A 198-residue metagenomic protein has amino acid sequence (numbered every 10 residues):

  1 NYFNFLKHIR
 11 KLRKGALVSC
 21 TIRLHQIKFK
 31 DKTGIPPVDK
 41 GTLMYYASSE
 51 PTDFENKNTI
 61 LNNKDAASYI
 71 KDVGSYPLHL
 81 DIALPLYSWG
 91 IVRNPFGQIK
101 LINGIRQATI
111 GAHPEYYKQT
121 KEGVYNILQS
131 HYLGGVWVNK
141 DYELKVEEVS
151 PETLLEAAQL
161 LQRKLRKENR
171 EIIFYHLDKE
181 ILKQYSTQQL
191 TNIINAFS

Functional and structural regions predicted by a protein language model:
N1, I172: Active-site groove signature of glycoside hydrolases
F3-A108: Substrate-binding surface in catalytic domains of secreted glycosidases
F3-R10, N63-K71, L154-Q162, T187-N195: Generic structural signal for well-ordered alpha-helices, preferentially at hydrophobic/aromatic core positions
R23, N62-N63, S150, K183-Q188: Alpha-helix initiation/capping motif
H25-K32, S150-K164: Short, acidic/polar
I82-Y87, L161-E168, F174-L177: Catalytic grooves of carbohydrate-active enzymes
V92-A157: Glycan-binding loop/region signatures in secreted carbohydrate-active enzymes
F174-S198: Acidic/aromatic/glycine-rich contiguous surface patches that form carbohydrate-binding/processing clefts and analogous
